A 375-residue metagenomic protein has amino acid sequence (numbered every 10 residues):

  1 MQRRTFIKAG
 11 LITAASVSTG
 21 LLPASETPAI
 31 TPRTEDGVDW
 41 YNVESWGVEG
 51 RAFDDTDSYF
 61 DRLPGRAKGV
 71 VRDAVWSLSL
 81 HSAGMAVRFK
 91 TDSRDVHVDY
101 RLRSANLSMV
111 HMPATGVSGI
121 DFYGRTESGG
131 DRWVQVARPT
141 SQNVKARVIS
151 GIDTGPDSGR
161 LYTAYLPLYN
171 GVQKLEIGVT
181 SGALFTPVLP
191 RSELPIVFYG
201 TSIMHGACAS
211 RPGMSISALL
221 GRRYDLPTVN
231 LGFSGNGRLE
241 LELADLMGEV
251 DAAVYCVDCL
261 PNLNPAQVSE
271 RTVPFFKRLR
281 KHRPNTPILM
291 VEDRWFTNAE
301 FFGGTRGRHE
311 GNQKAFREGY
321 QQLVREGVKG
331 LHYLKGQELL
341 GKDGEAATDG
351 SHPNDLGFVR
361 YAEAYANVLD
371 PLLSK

Functional and structural regions predicted by a protein language model:
Q2-P195, A366, P371-K375: N-terminal secretory targeting modules
E193-M214: Catalytic nucleophile-elbow at a beta strand-turn-alpha helix junction centered on a G-D-S/GDSL motif, marking
S217-V229: Short helix-loop-beta junction
L220, G237-H282, D293-F301, E345: Oxyanion-hole/transition-state-stabilizing segment in secreted/luminal serine hydrolases and related acyltransferases
R283-P287: A short helix->loop->beta-strand "cap" motif at the edges of active sites that frequently abuts
F296-L334, R360: Substrate-gating cap/lid alpha-helix
D349-K375: Histidine-centered active-site loop/cap adjacent to the catalytic His in serine esterases/O-acetyl transfer systems
